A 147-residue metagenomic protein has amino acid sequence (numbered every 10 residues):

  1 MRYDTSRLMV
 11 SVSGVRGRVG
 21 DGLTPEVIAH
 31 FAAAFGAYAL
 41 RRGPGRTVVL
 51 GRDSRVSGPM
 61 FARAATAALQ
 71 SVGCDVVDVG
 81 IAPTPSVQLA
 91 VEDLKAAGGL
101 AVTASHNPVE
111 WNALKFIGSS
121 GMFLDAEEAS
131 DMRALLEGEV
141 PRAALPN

Functional and structural regions predicted by a protein language model:
M1-A67, S71-V72: An N-terminal, well-structured beta->alpha segment
M1-T5, N112-N147: Gly/Ser/Thr-enriched, mixed-charge loops and adjacent short helices that form phosphate/oxyanion-binding elements
G20, V79, G121-L124: Pocket-edge positions in alpha/beta enzyme catalytic cores
A39, V91, L136: Conserved hydrophobic residues forming the short capping helix/wall of the S-adenosyl-L-methionine
A39-G43, K95, V140: Secondary-structure transition/hinge residues
P44-S119: Ferredoxin-reductase
